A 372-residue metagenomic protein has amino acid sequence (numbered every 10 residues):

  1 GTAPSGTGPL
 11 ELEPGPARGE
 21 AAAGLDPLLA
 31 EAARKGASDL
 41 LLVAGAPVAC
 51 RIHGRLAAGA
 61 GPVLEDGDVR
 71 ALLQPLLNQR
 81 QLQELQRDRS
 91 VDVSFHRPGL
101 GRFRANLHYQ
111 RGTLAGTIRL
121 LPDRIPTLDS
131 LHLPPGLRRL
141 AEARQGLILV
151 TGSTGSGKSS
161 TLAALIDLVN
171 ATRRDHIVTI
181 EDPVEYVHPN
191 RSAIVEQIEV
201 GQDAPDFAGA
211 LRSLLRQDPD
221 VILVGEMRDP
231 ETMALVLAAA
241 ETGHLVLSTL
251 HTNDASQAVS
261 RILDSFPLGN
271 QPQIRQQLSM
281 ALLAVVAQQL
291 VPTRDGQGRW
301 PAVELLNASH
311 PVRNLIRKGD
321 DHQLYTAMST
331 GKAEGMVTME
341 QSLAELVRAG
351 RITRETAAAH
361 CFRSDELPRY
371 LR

Functional and structural regions predicted by a protein language model:
T2-R372: Short, flexible helix-loop junctions that flank or precede catalytic/ligand sites
